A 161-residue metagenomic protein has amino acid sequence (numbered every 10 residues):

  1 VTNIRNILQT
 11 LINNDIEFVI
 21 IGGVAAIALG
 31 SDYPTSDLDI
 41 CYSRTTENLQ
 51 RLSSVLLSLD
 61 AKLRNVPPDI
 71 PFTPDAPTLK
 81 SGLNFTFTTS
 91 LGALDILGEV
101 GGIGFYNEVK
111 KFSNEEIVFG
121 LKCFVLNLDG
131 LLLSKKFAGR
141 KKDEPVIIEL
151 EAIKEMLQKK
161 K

Functional and structural regions predicted by a protein language model:
V1-K161: Compositionally biased terminal segments of proteins
